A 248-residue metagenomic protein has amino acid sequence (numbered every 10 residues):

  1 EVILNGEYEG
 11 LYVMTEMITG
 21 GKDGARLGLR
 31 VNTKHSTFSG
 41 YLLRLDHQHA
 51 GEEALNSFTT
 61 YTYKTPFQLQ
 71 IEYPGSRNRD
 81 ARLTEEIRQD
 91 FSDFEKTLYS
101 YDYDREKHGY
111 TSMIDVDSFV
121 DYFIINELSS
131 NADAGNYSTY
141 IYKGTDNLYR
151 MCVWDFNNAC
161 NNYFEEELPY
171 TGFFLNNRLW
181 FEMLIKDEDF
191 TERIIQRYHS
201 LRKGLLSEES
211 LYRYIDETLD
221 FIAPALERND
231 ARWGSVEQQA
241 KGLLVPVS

Functional and structural regions predicted by a protein language model:
E1-L69: Conserved ATP-binding subdomain of kinase catalytic cores across diverse folds
Q70-N136, Y140-S248: Middle-to-C-terminal accessory/interaction subdomains
